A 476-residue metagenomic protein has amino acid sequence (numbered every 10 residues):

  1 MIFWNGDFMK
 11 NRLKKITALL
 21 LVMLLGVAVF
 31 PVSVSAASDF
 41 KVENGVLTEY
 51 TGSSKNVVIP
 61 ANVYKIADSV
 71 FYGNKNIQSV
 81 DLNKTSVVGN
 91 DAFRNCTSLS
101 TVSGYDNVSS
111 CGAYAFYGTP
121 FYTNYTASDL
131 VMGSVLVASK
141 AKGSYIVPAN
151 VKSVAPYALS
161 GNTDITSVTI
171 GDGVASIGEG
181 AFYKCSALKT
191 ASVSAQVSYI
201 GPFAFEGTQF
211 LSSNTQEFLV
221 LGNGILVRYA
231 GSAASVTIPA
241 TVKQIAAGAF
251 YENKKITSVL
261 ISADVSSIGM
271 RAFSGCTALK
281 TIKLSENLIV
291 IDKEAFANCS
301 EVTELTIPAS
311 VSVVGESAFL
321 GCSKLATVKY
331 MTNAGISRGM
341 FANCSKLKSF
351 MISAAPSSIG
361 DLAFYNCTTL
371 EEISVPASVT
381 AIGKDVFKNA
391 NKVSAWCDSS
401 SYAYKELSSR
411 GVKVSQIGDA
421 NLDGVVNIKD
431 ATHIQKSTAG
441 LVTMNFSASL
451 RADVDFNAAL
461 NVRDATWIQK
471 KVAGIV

Functional and structural regions predicted by a protein language model:
M1-A37: Sec-dependent, cleavable N-terminal signal peptides
F8, K15-I16, A37-K41, T51-K65 (+15 more regions): Structural signature of tandem-repeat unit edges
L21, V27-V34, S415-V476: Cellulosome-associated attachment modules in secreted, modular CAZymes
Y50-N56, A138-S144, R228-S235, I256 (+2 more regions): Extracellular-facing binding/remodeling surfaces
D68-V70, N90-A92, A113-A115, P156-A158 (+11 more regions): Consensus positions within tandem repeat domains that build extended binding/scaffold surfaces
T306, F341, S415-Q416: Secondary-structure capping and domain/repeat boundary segments
C397-S415: Membrane-proximal C-terminal cap and juxtamembrane stalk of leucine-rich repeat ectodomains
